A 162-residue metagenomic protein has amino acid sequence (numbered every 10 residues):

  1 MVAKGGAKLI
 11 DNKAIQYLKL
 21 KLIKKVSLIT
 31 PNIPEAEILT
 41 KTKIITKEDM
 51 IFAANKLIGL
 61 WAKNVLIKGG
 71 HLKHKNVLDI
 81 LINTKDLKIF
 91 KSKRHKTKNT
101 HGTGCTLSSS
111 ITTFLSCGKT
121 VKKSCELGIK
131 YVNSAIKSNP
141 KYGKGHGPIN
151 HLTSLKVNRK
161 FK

Functional and structural regions predicted by a protein language model:
M1-K4, E35-E37, H95-K96: A short, flexible beta-alpha/helix-coil linker loop
V2-N12, L72, H101, C117 (+1 more regions): Active-site-adjacent loop and "lid" segments of alpha/beta metabolic enzymes
K8-L87: Conserved phosphate/ATP/ADP-binding segment of small-molecule kinases
I38, T97-V121: Short, small-residue alpha-helix embedded
K43-M50, S116-E126: Short, charged, surface-exposed loops that flank catalytic or proteolytic processing sites
G70-L72, R94-K96, G128-V132: Glycine-rich beta-alpha junction loops
L87-H101: Short pre-catalytic strand/loop immediately N-terminal to key active-site residues, enriched for Gly-Thr
K122-K162: Charged C-terminal helix
